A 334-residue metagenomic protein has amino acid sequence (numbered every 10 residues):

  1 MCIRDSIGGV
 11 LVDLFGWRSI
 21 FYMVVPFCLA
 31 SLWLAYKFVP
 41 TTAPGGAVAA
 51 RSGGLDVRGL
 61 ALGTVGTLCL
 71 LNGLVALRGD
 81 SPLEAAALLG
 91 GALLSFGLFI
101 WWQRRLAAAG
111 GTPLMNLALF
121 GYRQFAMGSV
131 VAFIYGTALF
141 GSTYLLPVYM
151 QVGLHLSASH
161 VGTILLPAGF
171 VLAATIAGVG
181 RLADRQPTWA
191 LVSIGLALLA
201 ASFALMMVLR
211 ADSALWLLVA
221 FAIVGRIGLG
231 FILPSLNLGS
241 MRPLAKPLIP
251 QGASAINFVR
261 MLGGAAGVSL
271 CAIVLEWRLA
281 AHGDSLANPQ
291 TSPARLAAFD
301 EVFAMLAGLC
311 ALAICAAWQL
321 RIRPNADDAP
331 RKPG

Functional and structural regions predicted by a protein language model:
R4-D13, V39-P40, V65-A76, T143-P147 (+1 more regions): Membrane-embedded alpha-helical segments in integral membrane proteins
R4-R58, K246, V274: Helix-loop-helix hairpins in multi-pass membrane proteins, especially solute transporters
V12-F15, M23, E84-L88, S95 (+3 more regions): 12-transmembrane solute porter fold
V25-P44, T64-A76, A92-A107, A313-R321: C-terminal membrane-cytosol helix-exit motif in multi-pass small-molecule transporters
P44-A49, W318-G334: Intrinsic disorder in cytosolic terminal tails and internal cytosolic loops of multi-pass membrane transporters
A49-A50, A76-P82, A211-D212: Membrane-interface helix caps and helix-loop-helix hairpins in membrane proteins
G54-T64, V192-I194: Select subsegments of transmembrane alpha-helices in polytopic membrane proteins, especially boundary-proximal
D284-A297: Short, membrane-exposed interhelical loops at transmembrane-helix boundaries
